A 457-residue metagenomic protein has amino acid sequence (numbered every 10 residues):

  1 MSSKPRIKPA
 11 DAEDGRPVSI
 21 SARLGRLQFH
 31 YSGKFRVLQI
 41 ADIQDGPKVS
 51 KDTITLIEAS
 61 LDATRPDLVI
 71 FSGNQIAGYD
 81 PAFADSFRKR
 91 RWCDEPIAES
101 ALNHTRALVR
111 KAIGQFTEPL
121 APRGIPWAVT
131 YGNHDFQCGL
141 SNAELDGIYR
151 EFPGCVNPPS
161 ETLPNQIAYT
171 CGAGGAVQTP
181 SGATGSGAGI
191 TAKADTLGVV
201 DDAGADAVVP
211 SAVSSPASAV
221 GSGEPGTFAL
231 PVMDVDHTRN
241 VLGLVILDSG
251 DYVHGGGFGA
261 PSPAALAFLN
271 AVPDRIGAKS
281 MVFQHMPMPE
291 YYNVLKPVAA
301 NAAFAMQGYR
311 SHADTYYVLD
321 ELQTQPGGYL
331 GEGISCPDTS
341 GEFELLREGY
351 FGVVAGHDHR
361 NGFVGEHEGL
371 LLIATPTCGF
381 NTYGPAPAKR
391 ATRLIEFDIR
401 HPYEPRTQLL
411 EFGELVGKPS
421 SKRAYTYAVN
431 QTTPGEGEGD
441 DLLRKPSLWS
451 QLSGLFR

Functional and structural regions predicted by a protein language model:
M1-A107, G114-Q115: N-terminal active-site segment of His-dependent metallophosphoesterases
K4-E13, V18-R26, C93-I276, A303-Q307 (+1 more regions): Extended active-site neighborhood of metal-dependent phosphoesterases/phosphodiesterases
G33-R36, T64-V69, A121-A128, N240-L242 (+3 more regions): Loop/turn elements at helix/coil->beta-strand transitions in domains of secreted/extracellular proteins
K34-Q44, V241-D251, F283, L371-T377: Active-site-proximal beta-strand elements of phosphoester/diester hydrolases
D42, I57, V69, N74 (+6 more regions): Divalent metal-coordination and catalytic microenvironments
G46-K48, A77-D80, V129-L140, Y252-G255 (+4 more regions): Active-site environment of divalent metal-dependent phosphoester hydrolases
R65-L68, G243-V245, G256-D358: His/acidic metal-ligating clusters that form di-metal
I190, V232-M233, L244, G333-L345 (+1 more regions): Binuclear metal-dependent phosphoesterase catalytic core
